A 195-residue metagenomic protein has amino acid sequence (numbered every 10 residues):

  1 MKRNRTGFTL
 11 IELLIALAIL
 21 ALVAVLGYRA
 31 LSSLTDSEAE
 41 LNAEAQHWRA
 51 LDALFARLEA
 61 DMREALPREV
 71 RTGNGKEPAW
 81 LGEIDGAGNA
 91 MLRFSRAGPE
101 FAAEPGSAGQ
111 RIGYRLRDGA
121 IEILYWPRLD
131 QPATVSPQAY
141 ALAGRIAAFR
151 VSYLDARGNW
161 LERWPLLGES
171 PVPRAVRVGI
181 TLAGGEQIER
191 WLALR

Functional and structural regions predicted by a protein language model:
K2-L31: N-terminal single-pass transmembrane signal-anchor helix
L26, A30-D130: Extracytoplasmic beta-strand-rich oligomerization domains located immediately C-terminal to a leader/signal peptide
G86, E104-A108, Q138-A143, G168-V172: A generic structural micro-feature
F101-A102, D130-A133, G158-R163: A short, acidic/glycine-rich surface segment
G109-R111, P137-A139, E186-E189: Short, mixed charged/polar active-site loops that provide acid/base catalysis or chelate metal/phosphate cofactors
R115, A141, W191-A193: Generic structural detector for well-ordered beta-strands
R128-A141: Short aromatic-glycine motifs in intrinsically disordered, low-complexity regions
R145-R195: Short linear sequence signals and composition-biased patches located at protein termini or domain-edge surfaces
